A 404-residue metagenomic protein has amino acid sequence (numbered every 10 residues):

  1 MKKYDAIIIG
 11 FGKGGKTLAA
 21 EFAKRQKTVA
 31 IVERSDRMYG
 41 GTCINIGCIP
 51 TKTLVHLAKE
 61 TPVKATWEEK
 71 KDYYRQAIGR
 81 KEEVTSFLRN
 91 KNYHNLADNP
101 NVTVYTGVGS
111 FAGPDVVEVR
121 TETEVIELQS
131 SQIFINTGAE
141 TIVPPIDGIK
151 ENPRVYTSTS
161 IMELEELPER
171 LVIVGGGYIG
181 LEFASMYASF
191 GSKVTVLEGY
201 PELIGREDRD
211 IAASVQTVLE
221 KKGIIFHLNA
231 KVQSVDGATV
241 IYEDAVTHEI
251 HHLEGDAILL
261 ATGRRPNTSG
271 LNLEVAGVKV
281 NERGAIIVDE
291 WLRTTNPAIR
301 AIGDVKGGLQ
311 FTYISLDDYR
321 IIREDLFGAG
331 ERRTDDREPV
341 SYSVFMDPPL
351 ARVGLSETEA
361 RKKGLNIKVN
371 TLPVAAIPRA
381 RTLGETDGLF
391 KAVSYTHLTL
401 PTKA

Functional and structural regions predicted by a protein language model:
K2-G12, E169-V174: Beta1/beta-strand and adjacent pyrophosphate-binding region of the FAD-binding site in flavoprotein oxidoreductases
K2-Y4, E21-K27, E33-L167, T195 (+7 more regions): Glycine-rich flavin
A6-A30, F183-A188: N-terminal Rossmann-like FAD-binding beta1-loop-alpha1 element of flavoenzymes
I9, Q129-G138, G255-G263: Short hydrophobic core segments
C48, T137-K193, L197, I225 (+2 more regions): Glycine-rich dinucleotide-binding loop and its adjacent helix/turn
E151-P168, H252-A329: FAD-site-proximal beta/loop scaffold in flavoenzymes
A351-Y395: Structured beta-strand/loop patches that form or line metal/cofactor-binding pockets in enzymes
H397-A404: Single conserved hydrophobic/aromatic residue that forms the stacking wall/gate of nucleotide- or nucleobase-binding
